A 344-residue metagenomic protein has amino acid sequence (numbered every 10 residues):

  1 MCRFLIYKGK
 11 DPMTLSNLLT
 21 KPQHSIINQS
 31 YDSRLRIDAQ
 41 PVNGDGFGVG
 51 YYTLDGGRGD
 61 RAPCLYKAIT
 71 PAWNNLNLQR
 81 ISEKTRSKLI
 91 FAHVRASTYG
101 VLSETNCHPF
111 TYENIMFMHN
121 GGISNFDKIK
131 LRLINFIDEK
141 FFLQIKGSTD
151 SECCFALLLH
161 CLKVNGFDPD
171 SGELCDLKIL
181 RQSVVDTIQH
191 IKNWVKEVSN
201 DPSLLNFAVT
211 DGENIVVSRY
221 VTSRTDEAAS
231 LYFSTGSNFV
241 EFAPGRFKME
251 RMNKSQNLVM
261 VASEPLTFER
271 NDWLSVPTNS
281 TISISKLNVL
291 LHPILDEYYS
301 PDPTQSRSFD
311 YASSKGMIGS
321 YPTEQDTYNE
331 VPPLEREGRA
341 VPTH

Functional and structural regions predicted by a protein language model:
M1-H119, I123-H344: Conserved short alpha-helical segments that host acidic/polar catalytic motifs at enzyme active sites
